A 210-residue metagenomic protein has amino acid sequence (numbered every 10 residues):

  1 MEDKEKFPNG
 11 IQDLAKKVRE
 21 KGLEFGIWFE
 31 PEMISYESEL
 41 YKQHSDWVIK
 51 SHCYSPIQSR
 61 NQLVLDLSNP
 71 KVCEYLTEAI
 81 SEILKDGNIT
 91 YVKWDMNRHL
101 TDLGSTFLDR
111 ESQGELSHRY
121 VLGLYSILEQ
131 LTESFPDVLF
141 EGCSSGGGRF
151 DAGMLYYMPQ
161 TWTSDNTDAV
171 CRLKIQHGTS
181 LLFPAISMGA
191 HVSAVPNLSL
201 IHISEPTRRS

Functional and structural regions predicted by a protein language model:
M1-K42, E74-Y75, R119-E129: Aromatic- and glycine-enriched glycan-recognition loops and surfaces that form the carbohydrate-binding subsites
N9-G10, K42-N197: Active-site neighborhood of glycoside hydrolase catalytic domains
G22, N88, T207: Conserved functional loop/turn residues at catalytic and ligand-binding sites
E30-E32, E141, E205: Acidic-residue sensor for enzyme active/binding pockets
I34, R149, S210: Flexible, glycine-rich phosphate/dinucleotide-binding loops and adjacent beta-alpha linkers at cofactor/substrate
I201-S210: Single conserved hydrophobic/aromatic residue that forms the stacking wall/gate of nucleotide- or nucleobase-binding
